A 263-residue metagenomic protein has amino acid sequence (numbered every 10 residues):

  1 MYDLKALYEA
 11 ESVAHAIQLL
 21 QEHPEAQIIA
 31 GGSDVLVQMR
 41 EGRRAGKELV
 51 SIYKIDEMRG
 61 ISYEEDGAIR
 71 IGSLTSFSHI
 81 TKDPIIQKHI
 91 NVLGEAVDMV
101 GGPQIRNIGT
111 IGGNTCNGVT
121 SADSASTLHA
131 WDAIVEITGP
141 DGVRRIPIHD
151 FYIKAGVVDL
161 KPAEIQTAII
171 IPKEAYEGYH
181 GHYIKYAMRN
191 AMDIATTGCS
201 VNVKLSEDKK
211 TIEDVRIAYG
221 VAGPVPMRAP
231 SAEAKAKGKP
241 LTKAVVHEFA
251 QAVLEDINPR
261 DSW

Functional and structural regions predicted by a protein language model:
M1-W263: C-terminal structural segment of proteins
